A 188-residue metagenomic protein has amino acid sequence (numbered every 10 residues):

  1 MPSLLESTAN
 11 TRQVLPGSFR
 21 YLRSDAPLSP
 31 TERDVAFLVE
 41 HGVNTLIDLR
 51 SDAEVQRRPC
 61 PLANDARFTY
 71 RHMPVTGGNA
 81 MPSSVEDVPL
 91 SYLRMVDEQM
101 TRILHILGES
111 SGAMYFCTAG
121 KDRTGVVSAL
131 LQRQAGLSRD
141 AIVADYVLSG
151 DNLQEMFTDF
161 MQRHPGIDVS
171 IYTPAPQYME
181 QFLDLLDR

Functional and structural regions predicted by a protein language model:
M1-M114, V126-R188: Cys-dependent protein tyrosine phosphatase-like superfamily
A119, R123-T124: Ser/Thr-glycine-rich phosphate-binding loops at phosphate-binding pockets of nucleotides, nucleotide cofactors
